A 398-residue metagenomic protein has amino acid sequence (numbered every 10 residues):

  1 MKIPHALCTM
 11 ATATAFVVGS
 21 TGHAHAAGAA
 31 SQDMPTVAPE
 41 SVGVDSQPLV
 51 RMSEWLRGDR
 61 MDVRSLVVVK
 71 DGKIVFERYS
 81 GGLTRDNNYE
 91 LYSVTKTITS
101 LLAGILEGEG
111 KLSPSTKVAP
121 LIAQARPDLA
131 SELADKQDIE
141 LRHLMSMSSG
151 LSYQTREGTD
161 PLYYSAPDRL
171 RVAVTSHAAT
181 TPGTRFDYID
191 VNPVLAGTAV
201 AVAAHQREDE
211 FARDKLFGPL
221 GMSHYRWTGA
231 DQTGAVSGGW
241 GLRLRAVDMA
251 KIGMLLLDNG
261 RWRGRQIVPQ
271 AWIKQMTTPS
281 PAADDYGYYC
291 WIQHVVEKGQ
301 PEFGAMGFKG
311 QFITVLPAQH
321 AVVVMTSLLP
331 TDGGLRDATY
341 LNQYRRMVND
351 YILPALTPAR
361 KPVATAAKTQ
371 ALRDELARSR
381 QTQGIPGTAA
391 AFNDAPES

Functional and structural regions predicted by a protein language model:
A15-H25: C-terminal segment of classical bacterial N-terminal signal peptides
S53-T84, I313-T314, H320-V324: A short, well-structured edge-of-sheet supersecondary motif
G72, Y89-V118, L144, A196-V200 (+1 more regions): Active-site SXXK
E90, E109-S149, T175, A204-G239: Active-site helix/loop module of the DD-peptidase/beta-lactamase fold, centered on the serine-lysine SxxK catalytic
L151-A230: A small/polar active-site loop signature that marks catalytic segments
N192-A199, W240-R261, Q311-L328: Active-site-proximal alpha-helical segments within enzyme catalytic domains
H224, K274-T326, P330: Active-site Gly/Thr loop motif
L335-S398: Short, gly/Ser/Thr-rich active-site loops of penicillin-recognizing serine hydrolases
